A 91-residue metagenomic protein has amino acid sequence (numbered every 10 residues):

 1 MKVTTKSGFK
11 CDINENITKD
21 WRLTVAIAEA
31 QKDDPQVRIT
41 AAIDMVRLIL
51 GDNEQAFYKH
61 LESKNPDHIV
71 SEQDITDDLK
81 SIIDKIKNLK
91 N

Functional and structural regions predicted by a protein language model:
M1-G8: Short acidic-hydrophobic surface loop/beta-edge motif
K10-I13: Short, isolated positions in well-ordered beta-strands
I17-N91: Short, surface-exposed, charged amphipathic helix/loop patches that serve as local interaction elements
